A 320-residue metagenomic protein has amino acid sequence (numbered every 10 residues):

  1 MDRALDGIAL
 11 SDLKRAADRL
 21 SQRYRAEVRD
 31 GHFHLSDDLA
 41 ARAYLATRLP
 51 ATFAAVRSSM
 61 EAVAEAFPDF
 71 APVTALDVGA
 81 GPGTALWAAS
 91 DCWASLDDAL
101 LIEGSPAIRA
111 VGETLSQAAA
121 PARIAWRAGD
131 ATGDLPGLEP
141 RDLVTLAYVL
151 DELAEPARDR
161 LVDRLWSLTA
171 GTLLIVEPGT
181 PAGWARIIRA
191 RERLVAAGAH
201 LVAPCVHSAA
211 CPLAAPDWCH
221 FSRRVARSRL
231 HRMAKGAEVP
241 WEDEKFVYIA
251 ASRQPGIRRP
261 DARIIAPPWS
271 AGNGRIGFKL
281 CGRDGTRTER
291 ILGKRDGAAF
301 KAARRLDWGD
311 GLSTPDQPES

Functional and structural regions predicted by a protein language model:
M1-G31: N-terminal auxiliary segments of SAM/dcSAM-dependent transferases
H32-S59: Class I SAM-dependent methyltransferase Rossmann-like catalytic core, especially the SAM/SAH-binding loop
F70-G81: Conserved class I S-adenosyl-L-methionine
P82-S95: Conserved SAM-binding loop of SAM-dependent methyltransferases across substrates and taxa, primarily the Class I
S105: Conserved SAM/SAH-binding beta-strand->alpha-helix loop
D142-P156: A short SAM/SAH-binding and catalytic strip from SAM-dependent methyltransferases
A170-G179: Conserved beta-strand signature within the Rossmann-like core of class I S-adenosyl-L-methionine
M233-S320: C-terminal lobe and adjacent flexible extensions of AdoMet/dcAdoMet transferase-like proteins
